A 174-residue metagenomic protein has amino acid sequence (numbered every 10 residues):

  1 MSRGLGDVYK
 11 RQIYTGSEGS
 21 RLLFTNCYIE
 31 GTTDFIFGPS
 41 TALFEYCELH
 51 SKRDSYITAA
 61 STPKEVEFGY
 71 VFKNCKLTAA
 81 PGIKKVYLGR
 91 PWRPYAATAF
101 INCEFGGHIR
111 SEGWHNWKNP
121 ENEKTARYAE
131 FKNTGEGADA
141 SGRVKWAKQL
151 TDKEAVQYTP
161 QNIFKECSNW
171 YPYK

Functional and structural regions predicted by a protein language model:
M1-L5, Y9: Single conserved hydrophobic/aromatic residue that forms the stacking wall/gate of nucleotide- or nucleobase-binding
D7, Y28, E48, N74-K76 (+1 more regions): A structural signal for beta-strand register positions
I13-T32: Loop-centered beta-sheet repeat module
G16, E30, F37, H50 (+2 more regions): Feature marks extracellular polysaccharide-active and adherence modules
G19-L23, S40-F44, A96-A99: Short "repeat-start/strand-capping" segments in structured domains, especially the N-termini of parallel beta-helix
P39, A59-K174: Predominantly polar beta-repeat domains that present long G/T/S/D/N-rich surfaces used to bind, process, or adhere
